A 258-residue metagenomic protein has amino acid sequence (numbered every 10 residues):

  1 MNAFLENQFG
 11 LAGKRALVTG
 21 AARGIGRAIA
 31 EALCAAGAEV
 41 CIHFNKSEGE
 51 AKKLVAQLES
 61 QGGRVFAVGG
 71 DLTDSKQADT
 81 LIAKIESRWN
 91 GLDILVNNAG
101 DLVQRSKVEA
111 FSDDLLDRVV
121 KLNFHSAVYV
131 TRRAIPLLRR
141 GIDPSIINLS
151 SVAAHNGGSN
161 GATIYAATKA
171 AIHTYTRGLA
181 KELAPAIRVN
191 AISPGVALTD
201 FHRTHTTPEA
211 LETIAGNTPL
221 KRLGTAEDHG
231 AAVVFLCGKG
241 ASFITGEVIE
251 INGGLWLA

Functional and structural regions predicted by a protein language model:
N2-N7, L102-R105, N156, V234 (+1 more regions): Short C-terminal tail/terminal secondary-structure segment of NAD(P)H-dependent dehydrogenase/reductase domains
R15, A22-R23: Conserved glycine-rich cofactor-binding loop
G91, D143, A184-R188, I244-G246: Short, small/polar-rich loop/turn modules that mediate ligand/substrate recognition or access, typified
S106-V120, H202, A210, I214: Substrate-binding pocket helix/loop in short-chain dehydrogenase/reductase
T131, T168, T176: Active-site helix of classical SDR
P136, A180-P185, S242: Alpha-helical segment proximal to the catalytic Tyr-Lys
S151: Residue(s) in the substrate-gating loop at a strand-loop-helix junction that position the organic substrate next
